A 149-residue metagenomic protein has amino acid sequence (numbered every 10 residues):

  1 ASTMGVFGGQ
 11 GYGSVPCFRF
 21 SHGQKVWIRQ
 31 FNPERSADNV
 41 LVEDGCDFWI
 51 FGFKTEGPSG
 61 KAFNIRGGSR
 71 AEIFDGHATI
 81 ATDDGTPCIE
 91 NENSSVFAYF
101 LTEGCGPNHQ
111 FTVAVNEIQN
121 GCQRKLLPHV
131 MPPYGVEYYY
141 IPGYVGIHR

Functional and structural regions predicted by a protein language model:
A1-R149: Extracellular/periplasmic carbohydrate-active domains that bind, remodel, or depolymerize complex polysaccharides
